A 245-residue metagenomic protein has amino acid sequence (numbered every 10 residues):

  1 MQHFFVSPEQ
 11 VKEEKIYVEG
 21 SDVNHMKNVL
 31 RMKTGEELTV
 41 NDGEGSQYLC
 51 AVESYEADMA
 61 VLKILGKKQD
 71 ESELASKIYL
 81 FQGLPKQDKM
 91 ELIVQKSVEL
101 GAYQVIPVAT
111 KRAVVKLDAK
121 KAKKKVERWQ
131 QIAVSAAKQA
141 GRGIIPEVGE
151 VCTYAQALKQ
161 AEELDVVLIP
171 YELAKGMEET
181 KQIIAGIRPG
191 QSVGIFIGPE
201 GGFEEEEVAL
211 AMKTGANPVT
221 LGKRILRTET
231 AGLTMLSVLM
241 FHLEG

Functional and structural regions predicted by a protein language model:
M1-Q69: N-terminal positively charged helical leader segments and presequences
Q2, E14, T34-E36, S46-Y48 (+6 more regions): A generic structural signal for short beta-strands and their flanking turns/coil linkers
I16-V18, A75-Y79, Q191-G194, K213-L221: Glycine/charged-rich beta-loop-alpha catalytic/anionic-binding loops adjacent to active sites
G35, S97, A133, A211 (+1 more regions): Residue-level signal for inorganic ion chemistry
L65, E71-L168: RNA substrate-binding interface of SAM-dependent RNA methyltransferases
D165-I197, G201-G202, E206-E207, A216-V219: Active-site/ligand-binding-proximal alpha/beta "capping" segment
E205-G245: Structured adenosyl-cofactor binding patch, chiefly the S-adenosyl-L-methionine
